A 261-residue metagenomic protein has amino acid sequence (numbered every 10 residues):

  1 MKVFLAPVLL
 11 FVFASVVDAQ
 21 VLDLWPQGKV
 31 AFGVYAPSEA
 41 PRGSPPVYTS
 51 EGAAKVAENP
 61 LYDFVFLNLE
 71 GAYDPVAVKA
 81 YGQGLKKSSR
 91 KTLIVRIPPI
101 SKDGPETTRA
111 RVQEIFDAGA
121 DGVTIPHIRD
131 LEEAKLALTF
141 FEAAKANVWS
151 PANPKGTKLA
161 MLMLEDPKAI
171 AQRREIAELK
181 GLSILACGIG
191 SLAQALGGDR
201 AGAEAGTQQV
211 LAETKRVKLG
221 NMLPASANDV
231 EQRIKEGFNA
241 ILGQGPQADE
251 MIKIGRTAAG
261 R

Functional and structural regions predicted by a protein language model:
M1-F4: Positively charged n-region of N-terminal signal peptides that target proteins for export
A6-S15: Bacterial N-terminal signal peptides
V17-R261: Expand to "…catalyze enediolate/carbanion chemistry for C-C bond making/breaking, isomerization, decarboxylation
